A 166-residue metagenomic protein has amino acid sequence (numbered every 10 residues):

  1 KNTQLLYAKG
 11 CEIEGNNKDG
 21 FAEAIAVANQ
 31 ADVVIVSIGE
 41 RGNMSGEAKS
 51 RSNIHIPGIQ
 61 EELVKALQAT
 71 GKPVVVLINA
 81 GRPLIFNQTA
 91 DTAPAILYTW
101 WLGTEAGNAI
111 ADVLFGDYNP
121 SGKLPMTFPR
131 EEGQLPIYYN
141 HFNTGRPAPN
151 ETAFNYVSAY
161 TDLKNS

Functional and structural regions predicted by a protein language model:
K1-L6, N79-S166: Secreted, periplasmic, or luminal enzymes acting at the cell surface/secretory milieu
A8-T92: Hydrophobic helix-and-loop "lid/oligomerization" segment in the mid-to-C-terminal part of catalytic domains
